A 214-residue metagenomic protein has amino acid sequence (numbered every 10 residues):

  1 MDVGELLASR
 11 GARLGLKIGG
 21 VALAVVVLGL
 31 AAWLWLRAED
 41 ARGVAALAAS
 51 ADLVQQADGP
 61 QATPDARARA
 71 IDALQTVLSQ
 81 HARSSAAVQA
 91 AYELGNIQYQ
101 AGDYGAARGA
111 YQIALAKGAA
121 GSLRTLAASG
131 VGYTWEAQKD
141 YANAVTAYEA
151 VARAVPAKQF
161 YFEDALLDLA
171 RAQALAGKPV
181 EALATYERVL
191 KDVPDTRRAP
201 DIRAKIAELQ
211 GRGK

Functional and structural regions predicted by a protein language model:
M1-A22: N-terminal positive-inside, membrane-proximal cytosolic segments immediately preceding the first
L78-A87, L115-R124, A152-Y161, L190-I202: Short solvent-exposed coil/turn linkers within tandem alpha-helical repeat scaffolds
